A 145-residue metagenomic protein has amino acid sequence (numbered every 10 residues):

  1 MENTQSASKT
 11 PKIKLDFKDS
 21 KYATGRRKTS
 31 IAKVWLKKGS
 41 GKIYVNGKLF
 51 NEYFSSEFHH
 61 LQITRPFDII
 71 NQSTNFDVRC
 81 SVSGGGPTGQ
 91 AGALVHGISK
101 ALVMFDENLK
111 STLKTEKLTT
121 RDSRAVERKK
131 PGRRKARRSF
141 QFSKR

Functional and structural regions predicted by a protein language model:
M1-D19: Intrinsically disordered, compositionally biased charged tails
K14-R26, A32-S83, T88, G92-R145: Structured, basic alpha/beta domains of bacterial-type, RNA-associated proteins
